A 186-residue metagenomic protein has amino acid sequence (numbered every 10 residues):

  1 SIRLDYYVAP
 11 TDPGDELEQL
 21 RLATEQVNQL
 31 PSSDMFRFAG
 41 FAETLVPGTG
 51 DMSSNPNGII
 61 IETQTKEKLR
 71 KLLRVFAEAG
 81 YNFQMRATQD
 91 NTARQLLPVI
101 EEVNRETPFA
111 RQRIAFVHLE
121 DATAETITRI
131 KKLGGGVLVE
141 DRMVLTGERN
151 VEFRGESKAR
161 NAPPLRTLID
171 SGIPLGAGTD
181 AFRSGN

Functional and structural regions predicted by a protein language model:
S1-R94, P98, R129-G136: Metal-coordinating catalytic core of metallo-dependent amide/deamination hydrolases
I2-F41, T65, R113-A124, T146-G176: Phosphate/diphosphate-binding loops
T11-P13, T44-V46, M143-L145, A181-S184: Solvent-exposed loop/turn segments at secondary-structure junctions within structured extracellular/periplasmic domains
L17-E18, T92-E102, T128, G147-F153 (+1 more regions): Histidine/acidic-residue-rich catalytic or RNA/ligand-binding cores of hydrolases and nuclease-related proteins
F41-I61, V103-R111, G136-E156: Active-site gating loops and adjacent loop-to-helix segments of metal-dependent hydrolytic enzymes
V75, P98-E106, T126-R129, L133 (+2 more regions): Alpha-helical structural signal in soluble globular domains
Y81-N91, D141, L168-N186: Short acidic/histidine-rich active-site segments
R111, A122-K131, D141-M143, E148 (+1 more regions): Structural signature of Gram-negative outer-membrane beta-barrels, strongest in the C-terminal barrel of TonB-dependent
